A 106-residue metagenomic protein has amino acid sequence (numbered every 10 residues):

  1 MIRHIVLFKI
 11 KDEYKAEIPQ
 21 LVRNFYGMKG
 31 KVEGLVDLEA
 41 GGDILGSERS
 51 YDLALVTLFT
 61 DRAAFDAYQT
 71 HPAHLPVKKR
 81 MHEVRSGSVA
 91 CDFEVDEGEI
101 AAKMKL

Functional and structural regions predicted by a protein language model:
M1-D52, T60-T70, S86, F93-L106: Short S/T/G/P-rich N-terminal loop/turn motif that feeds into the first structured element of a domain
Q69, K78-M81: Short, flexible helix/strand-to-coil boundary loops that buttress conserved ligand/catalytic motifs in alpha/beta
